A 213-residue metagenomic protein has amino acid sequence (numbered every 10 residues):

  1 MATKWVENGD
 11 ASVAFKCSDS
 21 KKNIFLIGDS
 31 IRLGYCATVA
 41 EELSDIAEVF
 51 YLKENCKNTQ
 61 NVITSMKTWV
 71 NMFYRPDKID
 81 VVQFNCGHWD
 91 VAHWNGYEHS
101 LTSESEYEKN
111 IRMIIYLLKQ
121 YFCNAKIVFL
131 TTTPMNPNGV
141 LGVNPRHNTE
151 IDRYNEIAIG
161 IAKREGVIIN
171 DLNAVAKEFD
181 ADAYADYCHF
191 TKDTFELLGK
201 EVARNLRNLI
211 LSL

Functional and structural regions predicted by a protein language model:
A2-Y116, T149, H189: Conserved SGNH/GDSL esterase-like catalytic core that processes O-acyl groups on lipids and polysaccharides
V39, C86, I115-F122, E165 (+2 more regions): Sec/Tat-exported extracytoplasmic proteins
Y51-K53, F129, D171: Structural signal for conserved beta-strand scaffold positions within catalytic alpha/beta enzyme cores
N71-D77, F122, I210-L213: Alpha-helix termini
C86-V91, I115-D152: Active-site segments of SGNH/GDSL-like serine hydrolases that catalyze O-acetyl group transfer/hydrolysis on lipids
M113-I127, I157-N170: A structural motif corresponding to the C-terminal end of an alpha-helix and its immediate exit/capping segment
T132-L213: Catalytic His-Asp segment of secreted/periplasmic serine-dependent ester chemistry enzymes
